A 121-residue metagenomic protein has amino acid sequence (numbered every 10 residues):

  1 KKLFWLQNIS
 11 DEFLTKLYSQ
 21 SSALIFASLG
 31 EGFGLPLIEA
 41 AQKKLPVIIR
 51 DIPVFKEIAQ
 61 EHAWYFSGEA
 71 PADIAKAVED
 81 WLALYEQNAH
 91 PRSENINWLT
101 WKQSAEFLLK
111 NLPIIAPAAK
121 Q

Functional and structural regions predicted by a protein language model:
K1-E12: Nucleotide-activated donor-binding/catalytic signature segment of Leloir-type glycosyltransferases, i.e., the conserved
N8, W64-P71, D80-Y85: Conserved acidic donor-binding segment of nucleotide-sugar-dependent glycosyltransferases
K16-S21, F26: Short alpha-helical donor nucleotide-sugar binding micro-motif in glycosyltransferases
A23, K44-V47, E61-H62: Structural loop-to-beta junction motif characteristic of Rossmann-like glycosyltransferase folds
L29: Aromatic "clamp/platform" in nucleotide-sugar-dependent glycosyltransferases that forms part of the donor/acceptor
L37, I52-Y65: Short acidic/histidine- and often glycine-rich active-site loop of Leloir-type glycosyltransferases that engages
L37, Q42, P46-I49: Short hydrophobic beta-strand element within catalytic cores of glycosyltransferases and related nucleotide-activated
E86-K120: A charged, aromatic-enriched C-terminal amphipathic alpha-helix characteristic of glycosyltransferases across folds
